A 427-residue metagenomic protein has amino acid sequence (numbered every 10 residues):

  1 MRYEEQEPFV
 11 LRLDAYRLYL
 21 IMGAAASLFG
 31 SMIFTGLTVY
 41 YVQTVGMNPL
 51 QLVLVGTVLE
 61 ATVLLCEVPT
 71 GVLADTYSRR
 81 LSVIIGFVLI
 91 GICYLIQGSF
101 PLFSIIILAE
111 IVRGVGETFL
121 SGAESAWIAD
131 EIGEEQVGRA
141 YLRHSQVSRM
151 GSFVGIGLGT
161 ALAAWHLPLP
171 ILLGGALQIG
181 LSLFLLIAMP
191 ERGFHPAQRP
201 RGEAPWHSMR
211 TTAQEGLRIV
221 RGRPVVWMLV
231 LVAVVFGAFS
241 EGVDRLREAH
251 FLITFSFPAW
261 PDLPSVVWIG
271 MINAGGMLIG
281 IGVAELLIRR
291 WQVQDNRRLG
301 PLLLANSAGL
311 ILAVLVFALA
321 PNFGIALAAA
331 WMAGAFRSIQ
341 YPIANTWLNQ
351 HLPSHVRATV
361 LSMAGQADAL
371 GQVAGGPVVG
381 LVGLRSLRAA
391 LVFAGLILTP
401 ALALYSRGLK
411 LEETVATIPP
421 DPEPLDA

Functional and structural regions predicted by a protein language model:
R2-L13, P190-V230, E423-A427: Juxtamembrane intracellular "pre-TM" segments in multi-pass secondary transporters
Y3-L64, V225-N273: Helix-loop boundary and gating motifs at the non-cytosolic
D14-Y16, G98-E110, V316-A330: Helix-loop junctions at membrane interfaces in 12-TM secondary transporters
V39, Q43-T44, F153-G174, A249-W260 (+2 more regions): Transmembrane alpha-helix termini and helix-breaking/packing motifs in multi-pass membrane transporters
V63-P101: Conserved MFS/SLC helix-loop-helix module at the cytosolic interface between two early adjacent transmembrane helices
L81-I96, L173-G175, G300-L315: Structural signature of the two symmetry-related core transmembrane helices
A109-M150: Cytoplasmic helix-loop-helix junction between adjacent transmembrane helices in 12-TM secondary transporters
G174, I179-R201, S406-I418: Helix-loop junctions on the cytosolic side of multi-pass membrane transporters, especially the intracellular loop
